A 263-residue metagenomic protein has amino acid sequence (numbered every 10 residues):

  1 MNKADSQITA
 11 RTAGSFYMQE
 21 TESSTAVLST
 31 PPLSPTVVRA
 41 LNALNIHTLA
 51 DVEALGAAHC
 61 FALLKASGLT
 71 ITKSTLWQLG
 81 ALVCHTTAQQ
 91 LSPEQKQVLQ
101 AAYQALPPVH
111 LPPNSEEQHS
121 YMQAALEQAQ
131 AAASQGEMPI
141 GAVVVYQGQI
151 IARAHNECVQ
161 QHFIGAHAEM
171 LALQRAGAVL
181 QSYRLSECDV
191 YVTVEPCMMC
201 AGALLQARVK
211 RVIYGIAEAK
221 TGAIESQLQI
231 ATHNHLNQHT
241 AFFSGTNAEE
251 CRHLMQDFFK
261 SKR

Functional and structural regions predicted by a protein language model:
N2-K3, F16-S23, H59, G68-A132 (+1 more regions): Zinc-dependent deaminase
A26-L44, A58-L79: Helix-hairpin-helix
I140-Y146: Short beta-strand scaffold segments in enzyme catalytic cores
Y146-Q147, Q174: A cytosolic small-molecule/anion-sensing beta-strand core signal
A152-A154: A structural microfeature
E157-L171: A short, polar/charged loop-to-alpha-helix boundary motif
S182-V194: Immediate flanking context of iron-sulfur cluster ligation sites
